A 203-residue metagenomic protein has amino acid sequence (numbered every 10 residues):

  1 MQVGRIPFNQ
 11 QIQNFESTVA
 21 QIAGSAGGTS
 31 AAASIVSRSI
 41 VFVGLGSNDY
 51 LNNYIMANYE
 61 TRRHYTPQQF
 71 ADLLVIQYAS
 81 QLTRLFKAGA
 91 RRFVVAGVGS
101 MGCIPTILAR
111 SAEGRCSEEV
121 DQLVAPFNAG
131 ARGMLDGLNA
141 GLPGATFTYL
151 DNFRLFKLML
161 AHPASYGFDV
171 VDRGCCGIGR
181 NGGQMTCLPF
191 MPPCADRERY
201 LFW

Functional and structural regions predicted by a protein language model:
M1, D49-N52, V94, M101-P105 (+1 more regions): Eukaryotic short linear interaction motifs
M1-I76, S80: Conserved SGNH/GDSL esterase-like catalytic core that processes O-acyl groups on lipids and polysaccharides
S17, R84, G130, L155-L158: Alpha-helical scaffold segments in carbohydrate-active enzymes
Q21-A31, R84-R92, G133-T148: Surface-exposed helix-capping loop/turn segments at secondary-structure junctions
S39-G44, R92-G97, T148-Y149: Structural recognition of the beta-strand scaffold that forms the well-ordered cores of secreted hydrolase catalytic
P67-A88, V120-L135: A long, amphipathic alpha-helix that forms part of the scaffold/cap immediately adjacent to metal-dependent active
L82-A112: Glycine/serine-rich loop-strand microenvironments at binding/catalytic pocket rims
S100-E119, A125, G133, G137-A140 (+1 more regions): Mobile gating loops/cap/lid regions near enzyme active sites that modulate substrate access
